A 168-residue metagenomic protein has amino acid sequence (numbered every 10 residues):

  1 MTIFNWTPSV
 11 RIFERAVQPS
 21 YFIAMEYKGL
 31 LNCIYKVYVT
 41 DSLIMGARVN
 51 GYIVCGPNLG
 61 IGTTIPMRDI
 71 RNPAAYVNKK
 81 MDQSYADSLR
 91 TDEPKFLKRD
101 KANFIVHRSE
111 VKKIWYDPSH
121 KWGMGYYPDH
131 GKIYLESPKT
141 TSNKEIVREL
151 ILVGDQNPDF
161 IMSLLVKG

Functional and structural regions predicted by a protein language model:
I3-S20, M25-Y35, D41-G168: Acidic, Ser/Thr- and proline-rich intrinsically disordered linker/docking segments of eukaryotic scaffolds
